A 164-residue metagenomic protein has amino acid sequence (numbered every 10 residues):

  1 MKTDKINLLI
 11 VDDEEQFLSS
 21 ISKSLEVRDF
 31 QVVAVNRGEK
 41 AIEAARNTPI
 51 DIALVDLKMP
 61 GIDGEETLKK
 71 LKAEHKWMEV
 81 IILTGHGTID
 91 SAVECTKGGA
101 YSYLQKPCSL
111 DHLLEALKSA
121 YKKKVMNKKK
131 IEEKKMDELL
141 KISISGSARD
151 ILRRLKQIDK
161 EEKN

Functional and structural regions predicted by a protein language model:
D12, D56, T84: Active-site residues of response regulator receiver
E15-V33: Two-component/phosphorelay signaling modules centered on CheY-like receiver
A34-E43, G64: Helix N-cap/capping motif at the beta->alpha junctions
E43, E65-W77, E94: Short amphipathic alpha-helix used as the core "switch/output" element in two-component signaling
M59: Receiver (REC) domain active-site loop signature in two-component systems and cognate sites in sensor histidine kinases
C108-K118: C-terminal output helix
E133-N164: C-terminal output/effector regions of signal-responsive regulators
